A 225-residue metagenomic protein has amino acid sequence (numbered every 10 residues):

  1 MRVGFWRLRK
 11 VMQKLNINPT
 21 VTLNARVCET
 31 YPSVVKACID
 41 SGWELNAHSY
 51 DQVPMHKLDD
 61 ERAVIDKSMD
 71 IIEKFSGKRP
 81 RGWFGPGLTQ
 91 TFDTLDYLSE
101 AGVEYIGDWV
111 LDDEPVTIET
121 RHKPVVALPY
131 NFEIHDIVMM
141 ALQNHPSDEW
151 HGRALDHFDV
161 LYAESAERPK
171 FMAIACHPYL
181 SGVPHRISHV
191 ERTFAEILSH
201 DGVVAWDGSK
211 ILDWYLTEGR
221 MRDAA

Functional and structural regions predicted by a protein language model:
M1-V126, H151-I174, L180-A225: Catalytic alpha-helical scaffold of carbohydrate-active enzymes acting on polysaccharides/glycoconjugates
T120-V138: A structural motif
F132-I134, V138-R153, H157: Binuclear metal-dependent hydrolase catalytic cores centered on His/Asp/Glu-rich metal-binding motifs
